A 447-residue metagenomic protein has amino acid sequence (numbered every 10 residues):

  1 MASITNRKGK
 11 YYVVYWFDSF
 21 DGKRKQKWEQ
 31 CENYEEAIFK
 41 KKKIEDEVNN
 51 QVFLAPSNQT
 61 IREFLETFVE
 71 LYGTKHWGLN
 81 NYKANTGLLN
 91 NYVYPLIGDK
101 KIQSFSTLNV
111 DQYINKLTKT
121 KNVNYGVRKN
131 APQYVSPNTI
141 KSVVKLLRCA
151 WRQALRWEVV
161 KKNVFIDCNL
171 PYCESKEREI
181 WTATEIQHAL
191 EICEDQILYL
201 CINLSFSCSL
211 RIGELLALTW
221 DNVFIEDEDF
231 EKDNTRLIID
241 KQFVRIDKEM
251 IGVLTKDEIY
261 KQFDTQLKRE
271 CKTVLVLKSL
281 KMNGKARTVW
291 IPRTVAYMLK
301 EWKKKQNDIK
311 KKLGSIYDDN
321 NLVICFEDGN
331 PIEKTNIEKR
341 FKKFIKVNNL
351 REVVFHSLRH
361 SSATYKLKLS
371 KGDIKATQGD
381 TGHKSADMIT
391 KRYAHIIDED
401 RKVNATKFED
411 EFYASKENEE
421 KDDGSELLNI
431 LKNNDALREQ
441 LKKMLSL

Functional and structural regions predicted by a protein language model:
M1, Y92, Q103-L108, V123-D167 (+1 more regions): N-terminal DNA-binding recognition helix of tyrosine site-specific recombinases/integrases
N6-L108, K304-D318, D398, Y413 (+2 more regions): N-terminal DNA-binding module of tyrosine recombinases/phage integrases
R7, E185, L218-D308: Conserved tyrosine-mediated DNA breakage-rejoining catalytic core shared by Y-recombinases
D111-Y113, R156-L190, E327: Flexible interdomain linker/hinge and immediately adjacent N-terminus of the catalytic tyrosine-recombinase domain
V127-K129, C173-L198, S207-L210, K272 (+1 more regions): Long, amphipathic, Lys/Arg-enriched alpha-helical "connector/arm" segment
R156, N203, S207, E214 (+4 more regions): C-terminal catalytic core of tyrosine-transesterase DNA break-rejoin enzymes
Y172, I180, E231-K232, F243-R245 (+2 more regions): Catalytic-site neighborhood detector that most strongly recognizes the C-terminal catalytic loop/helix of tyrosine
V223-E231, R236, E333, E352 (+1 more regions): Short, polar N-cap/turn motifs at the start of nucleic acid-interacting alpha helices
